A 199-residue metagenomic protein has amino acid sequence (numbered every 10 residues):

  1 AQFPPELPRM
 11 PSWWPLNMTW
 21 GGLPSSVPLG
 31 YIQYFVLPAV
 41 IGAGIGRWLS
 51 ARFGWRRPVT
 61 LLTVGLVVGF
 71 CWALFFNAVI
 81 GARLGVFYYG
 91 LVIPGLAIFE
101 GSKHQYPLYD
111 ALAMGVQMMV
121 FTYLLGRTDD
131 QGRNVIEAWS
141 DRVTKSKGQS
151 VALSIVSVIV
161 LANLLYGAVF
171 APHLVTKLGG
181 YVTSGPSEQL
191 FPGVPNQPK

Functional and structural regions predicted by a protein language model:
A1-K199: Aromatic-rich, lipid-facing transmembrane alpha helices and their immediate juxtamembrane interface loops in integral
